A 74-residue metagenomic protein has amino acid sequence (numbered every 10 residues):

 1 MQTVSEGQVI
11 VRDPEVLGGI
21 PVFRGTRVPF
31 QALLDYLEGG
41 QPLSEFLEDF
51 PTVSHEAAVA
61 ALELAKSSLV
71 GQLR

Functional and structural regions predicted by a protein language model:
M1-E6, L73-R74: Intrinsically disordered, low-complexity and often Lys/Arg-enriched segments
V4-S44: A short, structured beta-strand/loop element
V28-R74: Long, charge-rich, low-complexity alpha-helical segments
